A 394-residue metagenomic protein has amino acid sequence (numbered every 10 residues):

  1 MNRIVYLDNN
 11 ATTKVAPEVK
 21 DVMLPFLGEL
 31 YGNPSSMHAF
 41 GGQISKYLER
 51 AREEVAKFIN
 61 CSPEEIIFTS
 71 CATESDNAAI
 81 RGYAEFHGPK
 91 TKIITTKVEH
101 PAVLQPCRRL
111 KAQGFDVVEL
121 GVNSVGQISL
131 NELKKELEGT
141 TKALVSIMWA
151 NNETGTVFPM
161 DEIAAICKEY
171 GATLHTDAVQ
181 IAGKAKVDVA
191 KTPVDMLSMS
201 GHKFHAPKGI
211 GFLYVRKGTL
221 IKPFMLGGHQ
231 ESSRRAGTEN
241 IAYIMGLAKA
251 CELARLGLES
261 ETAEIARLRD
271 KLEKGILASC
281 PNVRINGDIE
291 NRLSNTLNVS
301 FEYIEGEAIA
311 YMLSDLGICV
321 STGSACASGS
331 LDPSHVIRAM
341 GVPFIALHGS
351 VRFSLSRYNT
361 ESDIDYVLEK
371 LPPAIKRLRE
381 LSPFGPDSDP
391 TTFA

Functional and structural regions predicted by a protein language model:
M1-A394: Pyridoxal 5′-phosphate
